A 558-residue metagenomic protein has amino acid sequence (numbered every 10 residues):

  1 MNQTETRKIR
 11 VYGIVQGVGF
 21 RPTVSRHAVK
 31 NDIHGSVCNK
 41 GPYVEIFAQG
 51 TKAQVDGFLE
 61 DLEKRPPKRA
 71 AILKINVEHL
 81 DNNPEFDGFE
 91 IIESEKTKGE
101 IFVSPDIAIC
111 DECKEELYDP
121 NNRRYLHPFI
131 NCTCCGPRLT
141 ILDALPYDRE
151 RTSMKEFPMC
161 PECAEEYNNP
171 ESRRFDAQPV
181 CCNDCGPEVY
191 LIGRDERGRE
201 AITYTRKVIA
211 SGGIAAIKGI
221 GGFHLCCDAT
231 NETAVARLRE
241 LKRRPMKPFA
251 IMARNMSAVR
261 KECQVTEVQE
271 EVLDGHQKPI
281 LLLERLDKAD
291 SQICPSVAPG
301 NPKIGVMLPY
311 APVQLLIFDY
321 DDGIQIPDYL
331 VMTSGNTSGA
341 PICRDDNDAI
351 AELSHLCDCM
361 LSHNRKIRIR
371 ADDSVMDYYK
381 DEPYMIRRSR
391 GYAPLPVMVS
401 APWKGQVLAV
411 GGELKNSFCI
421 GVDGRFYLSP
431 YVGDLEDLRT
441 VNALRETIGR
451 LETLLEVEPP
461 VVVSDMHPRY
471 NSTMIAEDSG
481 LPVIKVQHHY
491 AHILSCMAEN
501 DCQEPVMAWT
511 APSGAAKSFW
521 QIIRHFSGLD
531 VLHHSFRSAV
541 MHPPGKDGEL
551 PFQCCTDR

Functional and structural regions predicted by a protein language model:
M1-P179, N183-G186, Y190: Intrinsically disordered, low-complexity, mixed-charge
R65, E166, D322, I326-A401 (+1 more regions): Internal gly/pro-rich beta-alpha loop/helix module that stabilizes soluble enzyme cofactors or their anionic handles
H79, C160, G222-D287: A phosphate-binding glycine/aspartate-rich beta-alpha loop in the early core of alpha/beta enzymes
A216, E456-P468: Short glycine-rich phosphate-binding loop at a beta-alpha junction
L225, I280-L283, D373-D377, N416-G421 (+4 more regions): Short beta-strand scaffold segments in enzyme catalytic cores
R260-V265, L316, I342-N347, D373-S374 (+2 more regions): Conserved phosphate-binding catalytic cores of ATP/NTP-utilizing and phosphoryl-transfer enzymes
E270-D274, I280-L281, Q292, D377 (+3 more regions): Active-site cores of enzymes that catalyze phosphoryl transfer or operate on phosphate-rich substrates
C359-R365, D434, R439-V441, L532-R558: Glycine-rich phosphate-binding loop plus the immediately following alpha-helix
